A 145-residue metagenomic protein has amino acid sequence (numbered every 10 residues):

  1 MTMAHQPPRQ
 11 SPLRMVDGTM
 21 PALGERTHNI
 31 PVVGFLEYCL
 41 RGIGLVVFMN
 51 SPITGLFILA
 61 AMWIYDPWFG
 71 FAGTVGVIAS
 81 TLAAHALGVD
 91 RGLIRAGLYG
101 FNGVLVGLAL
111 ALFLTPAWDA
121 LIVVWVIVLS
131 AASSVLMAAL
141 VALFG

Functional and structural regions predicted by a protein language model:
T2-V89: N-terminal signal-anchor module of multipass membrane proteins
M62, D66, G70, T74 (+4 more regions): Hydrophobic, aromatic-rich alpha-helical transmembrane segments and their membrane-interface anchor motifs
A72, A84-D90, G107-A117: Hydrophobic, well-ordered secondary-structure scaffolds
A79-G92, L136-G145: C-terminal ends of transmembrane helices
L98, G103-G145: Membrane-interface helix-loop-helix junctions at boundaries between adjacent transmembrane segments
